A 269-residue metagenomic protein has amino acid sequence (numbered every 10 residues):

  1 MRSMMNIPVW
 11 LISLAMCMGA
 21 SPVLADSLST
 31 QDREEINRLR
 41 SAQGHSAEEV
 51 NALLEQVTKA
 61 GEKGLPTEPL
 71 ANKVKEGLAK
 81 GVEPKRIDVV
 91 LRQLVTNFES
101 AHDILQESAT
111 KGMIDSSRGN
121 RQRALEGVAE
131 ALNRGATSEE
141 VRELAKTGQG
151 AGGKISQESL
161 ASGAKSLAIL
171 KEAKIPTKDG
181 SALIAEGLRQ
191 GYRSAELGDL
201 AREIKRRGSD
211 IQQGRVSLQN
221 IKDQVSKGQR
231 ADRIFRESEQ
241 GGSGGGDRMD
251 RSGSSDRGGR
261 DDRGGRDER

Functional and structural regions predicted by a protein language model:
M1-L11: Bacterial N-terminal signal peptides that target proteins for export
V9-G19: Bacterial N-terminal signal peptides
L24-R269: General marker for long, soluble alpha-helical cores
